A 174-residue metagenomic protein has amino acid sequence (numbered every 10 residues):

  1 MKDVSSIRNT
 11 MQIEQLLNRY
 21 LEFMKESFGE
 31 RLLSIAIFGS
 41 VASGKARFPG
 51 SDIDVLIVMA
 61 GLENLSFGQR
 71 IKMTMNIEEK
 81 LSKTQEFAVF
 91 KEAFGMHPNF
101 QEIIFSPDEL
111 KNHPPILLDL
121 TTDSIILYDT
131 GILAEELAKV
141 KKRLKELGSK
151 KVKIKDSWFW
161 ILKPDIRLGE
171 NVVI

Functional and structural regions predicted by a protein language model:
M1-L33, A42-G50, A60-I174: Catalytic core of pol beta-like nucleotidyltransferases
I37-F38: Hydrophobic/anchoring residues in structured secondary elements
V55-I57: Short beta-strand->loop micro-motif that forms the acidic, two-metal-ion catalytic signature in nucleotide-processing
